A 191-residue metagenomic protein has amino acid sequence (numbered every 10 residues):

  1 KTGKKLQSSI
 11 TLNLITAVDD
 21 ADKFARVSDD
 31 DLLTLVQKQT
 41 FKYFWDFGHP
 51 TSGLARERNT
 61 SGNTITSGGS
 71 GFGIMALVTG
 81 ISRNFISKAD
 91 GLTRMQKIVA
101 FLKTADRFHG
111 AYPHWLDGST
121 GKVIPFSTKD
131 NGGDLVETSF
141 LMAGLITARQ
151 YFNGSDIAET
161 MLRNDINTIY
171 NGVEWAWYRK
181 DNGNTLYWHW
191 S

Functional and structural regions predicted by a protein language model:
K1-K5: Short, solvent-exposed loop/turn segments at the edges of extracellular beta-sandwich modules
S8-A17: C-terminal edge beta-strand
V18-I65, H109-A111: Low-complexity, Ser/Thr/Pro/Gly-enriched N-terminal "stalk/linker" regions
D20-D29, G71-I86, F101, F140-S155: Well-ordered alpha-helical scaffold segments within catalytic/enzyme domains
R26, D30-Q37, N63-S70, K88-M95 (+4 more regions): Solvent-exposed, acidic/flexible segments
D30-L32, G110-S139, G154-S191: Extended ligand-binding clefts on enzyme/binding-domain cores
V36-S52, T93-G110, M161-N184: Long, well-ordered core segments of solenoidal/helical folds
N63-G71, M75-N131: Membrane helical hairpin/interfacial module
